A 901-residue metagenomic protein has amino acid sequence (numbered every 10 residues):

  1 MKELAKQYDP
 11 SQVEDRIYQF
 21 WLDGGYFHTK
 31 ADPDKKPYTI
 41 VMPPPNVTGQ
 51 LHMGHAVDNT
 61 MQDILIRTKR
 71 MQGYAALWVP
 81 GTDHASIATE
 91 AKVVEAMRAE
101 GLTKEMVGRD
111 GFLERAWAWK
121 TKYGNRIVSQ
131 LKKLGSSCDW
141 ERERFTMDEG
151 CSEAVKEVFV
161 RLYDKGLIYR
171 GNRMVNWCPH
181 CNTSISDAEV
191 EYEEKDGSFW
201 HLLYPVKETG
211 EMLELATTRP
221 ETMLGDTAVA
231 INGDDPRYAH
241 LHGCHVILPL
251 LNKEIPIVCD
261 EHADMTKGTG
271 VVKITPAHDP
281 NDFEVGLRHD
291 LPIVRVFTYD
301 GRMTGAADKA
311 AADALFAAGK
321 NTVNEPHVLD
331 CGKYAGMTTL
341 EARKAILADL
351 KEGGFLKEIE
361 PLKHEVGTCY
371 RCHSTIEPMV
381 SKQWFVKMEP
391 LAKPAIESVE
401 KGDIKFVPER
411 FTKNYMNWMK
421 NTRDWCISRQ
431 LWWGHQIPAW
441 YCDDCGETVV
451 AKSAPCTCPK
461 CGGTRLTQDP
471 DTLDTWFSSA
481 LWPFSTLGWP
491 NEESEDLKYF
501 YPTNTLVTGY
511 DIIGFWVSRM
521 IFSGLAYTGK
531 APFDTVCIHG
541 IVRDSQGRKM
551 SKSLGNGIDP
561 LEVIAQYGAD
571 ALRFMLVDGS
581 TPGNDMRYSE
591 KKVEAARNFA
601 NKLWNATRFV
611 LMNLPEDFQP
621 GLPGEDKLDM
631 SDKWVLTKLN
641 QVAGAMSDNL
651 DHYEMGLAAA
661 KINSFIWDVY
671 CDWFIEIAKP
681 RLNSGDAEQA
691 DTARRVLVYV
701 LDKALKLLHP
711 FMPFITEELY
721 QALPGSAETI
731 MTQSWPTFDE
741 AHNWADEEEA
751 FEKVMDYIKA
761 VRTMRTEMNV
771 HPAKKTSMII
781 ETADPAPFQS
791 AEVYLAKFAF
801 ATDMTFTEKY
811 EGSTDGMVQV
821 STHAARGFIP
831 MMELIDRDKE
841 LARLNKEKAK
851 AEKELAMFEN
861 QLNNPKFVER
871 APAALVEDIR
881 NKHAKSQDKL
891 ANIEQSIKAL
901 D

Functional and structural regions predicted by a protein language model:
M1-M53, A76, Y370, L603: Non-catalytic terminal extensions that flank enzyme cores
K2, Q7, R16, F20-G24 (+11 more regions): Residue patterns forming the tRNA-binding/recognition surfaces of aminoacyl-tRNA synthetases and related DALR
D32-V93, T146, V155, L215-T218 (+6 more regions): N-terminal catalytic cores of NTP/NDP-binding nucleotidyl/phosphoryl-transfer enzymes
P33-K35, P43-P44, V79-E90, E143-C151 (+4 more regions): Short, solvent-exposed turn/loop segments enriched in Gly/Ser/Thr/Pro and often Arg
A56-I64, L213-P249, V272-D279, H289-F297 (+4 more regions): Extended active-site and interfacial segments that coordinate phosphate-rich ligands in large catalytic machineries
R67-A75, A96-R109, S129, K133-C138 (+17 more regions): Secondary-structure transition/capping motifs at alpha-helix termini and the adjoining loop/turn into the next element
H201, N417-F477, L481, A526-A569 (+2 more regions): Feature 926 captures the class I aminoacyl-tRNA synthetase adenylation module centered on the KMSKS loop
L251-V258, Q468-Y501, D668, D672-I675: Active-site-adjacent "gating/activation" loops or surface patches in catalytic cores
